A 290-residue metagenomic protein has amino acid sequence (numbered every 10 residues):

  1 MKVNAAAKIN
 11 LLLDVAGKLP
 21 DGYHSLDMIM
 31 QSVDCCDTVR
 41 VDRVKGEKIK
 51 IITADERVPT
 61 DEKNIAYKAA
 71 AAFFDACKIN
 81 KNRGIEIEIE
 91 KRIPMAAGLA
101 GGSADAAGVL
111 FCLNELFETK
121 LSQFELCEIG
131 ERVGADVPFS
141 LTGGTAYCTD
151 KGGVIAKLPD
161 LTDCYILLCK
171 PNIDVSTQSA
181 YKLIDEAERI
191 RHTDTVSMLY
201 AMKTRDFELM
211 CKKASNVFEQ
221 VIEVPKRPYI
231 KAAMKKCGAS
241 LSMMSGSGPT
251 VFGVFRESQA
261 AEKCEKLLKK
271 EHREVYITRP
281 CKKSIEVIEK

Functional and structural regions predicted by a protein language model:
M1, A69-A76, E125, I129-R132 (+2 more regions): Generic non-transmembrane alpha-helical segments
M1-A97, E115-F124, K151, D160-T162 (+1 more regions): ATP-binding N-lobe of GHMP and related small-molecule kinases
L11, V39-V41, A66, G102 (+5 more regions): Residue-level signal for inorganic ion chemistry
Q31-S32, I79, E131-R132, P138-L141 (+2 more regions): Solvent-exposed alpha-helices and their adjacent loops that cap or buttress functional pockets in soluble metabolic
G46-P59, V109, T204-A214: Short, basic/glycine-rich phosphate-binding loops at helix/coil junctions that contact nucleotide phosphates
E88-F117, A135, S240-F255: Glycine/serine-rich anion-binding loops at beta->alpha junctions that coordinate negatively charged ligand groups
A106, L110-Y147: Contiguous, small/hydrophobic- and glycine-enriched helical/loop subdomains that border and often "cap" functional
T142, Y147-L241, R256-K269, R273 (+1 more regions): Conserved, helical-rich catalytic subdomain that frames metal- and/or nucleotide-binding sites in enzyme alpha/beta
